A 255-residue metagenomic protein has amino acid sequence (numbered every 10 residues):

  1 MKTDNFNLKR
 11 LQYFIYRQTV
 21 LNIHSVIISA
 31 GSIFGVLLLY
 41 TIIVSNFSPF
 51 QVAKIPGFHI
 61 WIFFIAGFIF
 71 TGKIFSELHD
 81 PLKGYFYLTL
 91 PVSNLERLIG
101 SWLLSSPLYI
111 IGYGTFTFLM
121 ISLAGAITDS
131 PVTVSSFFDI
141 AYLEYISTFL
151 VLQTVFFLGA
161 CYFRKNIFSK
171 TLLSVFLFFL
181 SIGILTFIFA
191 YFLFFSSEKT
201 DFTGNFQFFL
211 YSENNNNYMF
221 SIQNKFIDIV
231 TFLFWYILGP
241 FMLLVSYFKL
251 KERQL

Functional and structural regions predicted by a protein language model:
M1-G84, N94-L255: Hydrophobic alpha-helical transmembrane segments of membrane proteins
